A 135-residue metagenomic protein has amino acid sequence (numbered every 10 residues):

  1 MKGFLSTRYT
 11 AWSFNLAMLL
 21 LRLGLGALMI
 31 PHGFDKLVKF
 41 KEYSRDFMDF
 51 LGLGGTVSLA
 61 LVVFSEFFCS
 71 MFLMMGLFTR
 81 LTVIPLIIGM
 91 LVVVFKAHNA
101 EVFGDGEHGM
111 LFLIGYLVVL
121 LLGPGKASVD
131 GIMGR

Functional and structural regions predicted by a protein language model:
M1-V38, T56-F64, F68-R135: Extended, low-polarity transmembrane helix blocks
L37-R45: Membrane-interface helix-loop junction between the first two transmembrane segments
S44-T56: Perimembrane loop-to-helix junctions flanking transmembrane segments
